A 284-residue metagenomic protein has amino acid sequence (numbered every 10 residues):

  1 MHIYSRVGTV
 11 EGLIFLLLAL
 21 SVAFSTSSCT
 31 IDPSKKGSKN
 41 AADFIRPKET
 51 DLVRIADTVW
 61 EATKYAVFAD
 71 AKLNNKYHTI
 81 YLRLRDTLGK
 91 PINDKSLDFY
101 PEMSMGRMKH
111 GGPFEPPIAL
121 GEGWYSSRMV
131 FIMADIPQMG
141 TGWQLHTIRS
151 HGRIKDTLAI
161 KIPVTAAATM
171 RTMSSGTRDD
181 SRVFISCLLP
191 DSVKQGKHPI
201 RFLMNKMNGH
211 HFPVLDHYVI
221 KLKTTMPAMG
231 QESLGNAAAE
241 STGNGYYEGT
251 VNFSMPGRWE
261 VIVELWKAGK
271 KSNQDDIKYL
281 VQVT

Functional and structural regions predicted by a protein language model:
S25-S28: C-terminal motif of bacterial Sec signal peptides marking the signal peptidase cleavage site
T30-D32: Bacterial signal peptide processing site
S34-T87, P163-P199, K206: Beta-strand-rich domain onsets/edges
R85-F114, N205-N236, D275-I277: Short flexible loop/turn segments that cap and initiate beta-strands
A119-F131, S241-E248: Aromatic sugar-binding surface patches on proteins that engage polysaccharides or sugar-phosphate polymers
V130-P137, N252-R258: Short, surface-exposed loop/turn segments at beta-strand-coil junctions that are enriched for proline with nearby
I136, R149-T157, W266-Q274: Short acidic/polar inter-strand loop motif in beta-rich domains
R153-R178, N273-T284: Short beta-strand elements
